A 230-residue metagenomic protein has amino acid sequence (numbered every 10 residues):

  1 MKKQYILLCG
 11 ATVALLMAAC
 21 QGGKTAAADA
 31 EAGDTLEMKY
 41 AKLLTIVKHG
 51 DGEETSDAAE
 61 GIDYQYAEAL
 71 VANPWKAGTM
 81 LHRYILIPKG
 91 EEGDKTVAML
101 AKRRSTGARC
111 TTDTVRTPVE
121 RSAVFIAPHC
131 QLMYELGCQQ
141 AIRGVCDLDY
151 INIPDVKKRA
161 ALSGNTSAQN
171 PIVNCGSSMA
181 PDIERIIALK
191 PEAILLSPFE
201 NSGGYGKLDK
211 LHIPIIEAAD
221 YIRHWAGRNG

Functional and structural regions predicted by a protein language model:
M1-C9: Bacterial N-terminal signal peptides that target proteins for export
L16-A19: C-terminal motif of bacterial Sec signal peptides marking the signal peptidase cleavage site
Q21-K24: Bacterial signal peptide processing site
A26-Y40: Short Lys/Arg-enriched alpha/beta "domain-start" segment
G50-A58: Short edge beta-strands and adjacent beta->alpha junctions
G61-E68: Short, hydrophobic/aromatic-rich segments at coil-to-beta transitions
E68, N73-E200: A short, structured surface patch at a secondary-structure boundary
E184, A188, E192-G230: Extracytoplasmic substrate-binding proteins
